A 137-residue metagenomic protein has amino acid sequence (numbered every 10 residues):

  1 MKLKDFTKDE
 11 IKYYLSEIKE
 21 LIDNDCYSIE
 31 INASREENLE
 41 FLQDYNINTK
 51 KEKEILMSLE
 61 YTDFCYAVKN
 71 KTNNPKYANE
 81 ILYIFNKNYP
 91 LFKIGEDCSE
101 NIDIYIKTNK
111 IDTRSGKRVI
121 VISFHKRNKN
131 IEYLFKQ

Functional and structural regions predicted by a protein language model:
M1-F85: Compact soluble domain cores
N32, L56, N70, D97-S99 (+2 more regions): General "foldedness" signal
D63-G116: Functional cores of ribonucleases/endoribonucleases
D103-Y105, N109-Q137: Enriched for short, Lys/Arg-rich terminal
